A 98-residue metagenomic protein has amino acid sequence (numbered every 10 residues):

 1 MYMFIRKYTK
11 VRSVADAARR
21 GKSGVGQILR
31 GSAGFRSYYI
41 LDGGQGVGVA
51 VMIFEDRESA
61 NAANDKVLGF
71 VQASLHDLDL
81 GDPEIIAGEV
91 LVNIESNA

Functional and structural regions predicted by a protein language model:
M1-V49, E55-F70, H76-A98: Short S/T/G/P-rich N-terminal loop/turn motif that feeds into the first structured element of a domain
